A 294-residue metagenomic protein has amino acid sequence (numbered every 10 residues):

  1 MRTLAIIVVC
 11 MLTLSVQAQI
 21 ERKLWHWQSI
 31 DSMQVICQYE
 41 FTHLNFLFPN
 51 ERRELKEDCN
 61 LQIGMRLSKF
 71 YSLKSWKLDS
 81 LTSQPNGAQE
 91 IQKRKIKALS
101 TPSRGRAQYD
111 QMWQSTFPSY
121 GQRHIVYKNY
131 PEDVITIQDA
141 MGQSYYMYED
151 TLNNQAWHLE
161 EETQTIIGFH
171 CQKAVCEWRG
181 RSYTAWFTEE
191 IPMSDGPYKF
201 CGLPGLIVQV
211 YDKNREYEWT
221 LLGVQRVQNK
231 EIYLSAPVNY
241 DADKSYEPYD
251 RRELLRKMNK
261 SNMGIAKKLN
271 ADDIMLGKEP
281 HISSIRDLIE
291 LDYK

Functional and structural regions predicted by a protein language model:
M1-W27: Bacterial Sec-dependent N-terminal signal peptides
L4-I7, W157, F169: Hydrophobic alpha-helical segments and their boundary regions
A18, Q172-A236: Gly/Pro-enriched, hydrophobic low-complexity segments that function as extracytoplasmic propeptides/linkers
Q19-N154, E160-T163, H170, Y217-K294: Extracellular or lumenal secretory-pathway regions
I166-I167, W178: Structural motif
